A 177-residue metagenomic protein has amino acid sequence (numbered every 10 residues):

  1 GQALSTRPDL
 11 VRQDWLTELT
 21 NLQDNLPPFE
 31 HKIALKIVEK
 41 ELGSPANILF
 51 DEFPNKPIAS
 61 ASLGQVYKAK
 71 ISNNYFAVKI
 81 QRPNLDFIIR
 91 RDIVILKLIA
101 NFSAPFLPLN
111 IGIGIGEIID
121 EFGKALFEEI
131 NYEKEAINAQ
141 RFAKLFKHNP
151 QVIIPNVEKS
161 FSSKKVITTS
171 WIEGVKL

Functional and structural regions predicted by a protein language model:
Q2-L177: Broad phosphate/nucleotide-binding scaffolds in NTP-utilizing and phosphate-metabolizing enzymes
